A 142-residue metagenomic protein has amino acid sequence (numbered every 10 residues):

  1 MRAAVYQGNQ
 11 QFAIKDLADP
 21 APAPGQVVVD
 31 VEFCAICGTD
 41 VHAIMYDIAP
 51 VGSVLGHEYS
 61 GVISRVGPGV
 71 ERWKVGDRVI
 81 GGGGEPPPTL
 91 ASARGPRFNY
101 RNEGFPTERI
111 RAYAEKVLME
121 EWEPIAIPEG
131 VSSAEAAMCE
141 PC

Functional and structural regions predicted by a protein language model:
M1-A4: Short structural boundary motif marking the start of a folded domain
Q7, A18-D19, P50-H57, F105-R109 (+1 more regions): Short Gly/Pro-enriched turn/cap motifs at secondary-structure boundaries
G8-Q11, C34-I36: Short polar catalytic/cofactor-binding loops
Q10-K15, Y59: Short beta-strand or tight-loop elements that sit immediately N-terminal to catalytic metal-binding acidic residues
A13-I14, D47, R111: Residues that act as N-cap/strand-start positions at coil-to-secondary-structure junctions
A18-C34, M45-T89, E123, P128-V131: Glycine-rich beta-strand-centered segment in the early N-terminal region that forms part of a ligand/cofactor-binding
T39-I44: Cytochrome P450 core scaffold surrounding the K-helix E-X-X-R motif and the conserved "meander" helix-loop region
E85-C142: NAD(P)H dinucleotide-binding glycine-rich loop of Rossmann-like/cofactor-binding domains, especially the beta1-alpha1
